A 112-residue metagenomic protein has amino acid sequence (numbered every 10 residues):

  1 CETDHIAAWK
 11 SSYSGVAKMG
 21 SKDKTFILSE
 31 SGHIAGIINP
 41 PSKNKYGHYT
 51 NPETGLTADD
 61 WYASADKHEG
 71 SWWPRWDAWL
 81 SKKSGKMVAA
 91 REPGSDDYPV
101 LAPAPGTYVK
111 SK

Functional and structural regions predicted by a protein language model:
C1-K112: C-terminal subdomain of alpha/beta-hydrolase-fold enzymes, centered on the catalytic histidine and its supporting
